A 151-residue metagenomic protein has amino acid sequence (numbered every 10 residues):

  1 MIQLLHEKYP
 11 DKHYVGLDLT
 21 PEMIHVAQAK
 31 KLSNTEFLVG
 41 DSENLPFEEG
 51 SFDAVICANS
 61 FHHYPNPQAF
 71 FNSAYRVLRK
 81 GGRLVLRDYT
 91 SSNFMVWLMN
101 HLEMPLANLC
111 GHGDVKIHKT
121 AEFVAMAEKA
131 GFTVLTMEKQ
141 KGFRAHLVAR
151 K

Functional and structural regions predicted by a protein language model:
M1, V85-A130, V134-L147: C-terminal alpha-helical "lid/dimerization" subdomain adjacent to the S-adenosyl-L-methionine
M1-N44: Class I SAM-dependent methyltransferase SAM/SAH-binding core
K12, T35, G82, F132-T133: A structural micro-motif
E43-A54: A short acidic, Gly/Pro-enriched loop at the edge of an enzyme's catalytic core that lines a small-molecule cofactor
A54-P67: A short SAM/SAH-binding and catalytic strip from SAM-dependent methyltransferases
Q68-K80: A short glycine-rich, Lys/Arg-flanked "PGG" loop and its adjoining helix->strand segment in the class I
A149-K151: C-terminal beta-strand of the catalytic ATP-binding
